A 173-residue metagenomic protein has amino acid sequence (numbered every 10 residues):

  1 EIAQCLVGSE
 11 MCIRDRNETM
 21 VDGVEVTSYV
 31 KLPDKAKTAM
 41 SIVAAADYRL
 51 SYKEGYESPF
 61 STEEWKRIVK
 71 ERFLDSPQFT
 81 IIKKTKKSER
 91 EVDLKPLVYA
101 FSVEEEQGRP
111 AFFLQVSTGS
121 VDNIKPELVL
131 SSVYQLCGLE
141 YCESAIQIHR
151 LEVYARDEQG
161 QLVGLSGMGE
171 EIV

Functional and structural regions predicted by a protein language model:
E1, M40-I42, E91, E104: Generic marker of residues within folded, mature protein domains
E1-G8, C12-D15: Single conserved hydrophobic/aromatic residue that forms the stacking wall/gate of nucleotide- or nucleobase-binding
A3, E18-P33, G138-L151: Conserved short beta-strand edge segments in small beta-sheet-based binding/regulatory domains
C5, I42-A44, K95, G108: A short, structural micro-pattern
S9, A44-E54, P110-V116: Short, hydrophobic beta-strand segments
E10, P59-E63, S120-E127: Ordered, soluble secondary-structure elements with a strong preference for glycine-centered loop motifs and nearby
R14-Q78: RNA pseudouridine synthases
E71-V173: Core RNA-modification/binding signature centered on pseudouridine synthases
